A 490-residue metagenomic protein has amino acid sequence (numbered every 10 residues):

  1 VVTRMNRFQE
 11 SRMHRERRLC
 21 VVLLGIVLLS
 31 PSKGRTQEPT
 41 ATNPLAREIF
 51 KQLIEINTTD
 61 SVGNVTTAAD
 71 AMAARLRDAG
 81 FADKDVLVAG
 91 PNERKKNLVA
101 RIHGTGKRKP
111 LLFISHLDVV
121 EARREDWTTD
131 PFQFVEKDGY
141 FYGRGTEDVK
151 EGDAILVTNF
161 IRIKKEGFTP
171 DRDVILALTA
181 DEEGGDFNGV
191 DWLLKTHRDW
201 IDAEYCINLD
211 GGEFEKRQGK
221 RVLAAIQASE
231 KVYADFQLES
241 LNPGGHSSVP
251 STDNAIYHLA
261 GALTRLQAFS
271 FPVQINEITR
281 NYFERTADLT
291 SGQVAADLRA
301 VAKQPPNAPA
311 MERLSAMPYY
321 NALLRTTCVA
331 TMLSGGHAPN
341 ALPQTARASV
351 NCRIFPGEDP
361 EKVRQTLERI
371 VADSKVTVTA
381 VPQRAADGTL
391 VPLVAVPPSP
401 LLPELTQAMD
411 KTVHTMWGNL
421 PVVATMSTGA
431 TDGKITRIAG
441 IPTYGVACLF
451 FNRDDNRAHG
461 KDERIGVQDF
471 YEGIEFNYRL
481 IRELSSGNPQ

Functional and structural regions predicted by a protein language model:
M5-V21: Bacterial N-terminal signal peptides that target proteins for export
C20-S30: Bacterial N-terminal signal peptides
S32-T36: Sec/Tat signal peptide C-region and signal peptidase I cleavage site
Q37, G212-V222, I226-E472, Y478 (+1 more regions): Metal-dependent amide/peptide-bond hydrolase catalytic core, centered on the "pita-bread" metallohydrolase fold
Q37-R144, I163-R172, V350: Acidic/His- and Gly-rich active-site-bordering loop/insert found across diverse amide/peptide-bond hydrolases
P39-R47, T58-A69, E93, T146-V149 (+8 more regions): Solvent-exposed, acidic/flexible segments
T58-S61, E93, G104-K107, L117-E121 (+4 more regions): Solvent-exposed loop/turn segments at secondary-structure junctions within structured extracellular/periplasmic domains
Y140-F141, G145-A225: Acidic/histidine-rich catalytic neighborhood of metal-dependent amide-processing enzymes
